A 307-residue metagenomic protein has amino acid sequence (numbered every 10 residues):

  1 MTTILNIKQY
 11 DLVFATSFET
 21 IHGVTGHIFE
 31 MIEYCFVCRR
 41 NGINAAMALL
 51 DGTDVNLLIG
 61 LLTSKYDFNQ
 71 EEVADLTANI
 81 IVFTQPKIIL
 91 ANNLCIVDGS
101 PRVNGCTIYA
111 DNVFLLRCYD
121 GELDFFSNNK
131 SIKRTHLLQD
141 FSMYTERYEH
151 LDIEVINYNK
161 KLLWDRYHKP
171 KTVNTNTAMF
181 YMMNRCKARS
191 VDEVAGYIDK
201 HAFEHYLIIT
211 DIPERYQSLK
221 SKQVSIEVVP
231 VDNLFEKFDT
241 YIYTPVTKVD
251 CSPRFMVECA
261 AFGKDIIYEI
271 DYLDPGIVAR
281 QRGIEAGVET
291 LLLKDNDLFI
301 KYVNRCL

Functional and structural regions predicted by a protein language model:
M1-V103, I108, H205, P253-M256 (+1 more regions): N-terminal pre-catalytic "stem/leader" segment of glycosyltransferase-like enzymes
S17-F18, Y181-C186, V246: Conserved donor-binding loops in enzymes that form glycosidic bonds
H27-E30, F36, L162-V228: Conserved catalytic-core segment of nucleotide-activated headgroup transferases in glycan assembly
A46-D51, L115-L116, T135-D140, L207-T210: Short internal beta-strands
I59-D75, I80, Y109-F114, N129-L137 (+4 more regions): Active-site regions of enzymes building and remodeling cell-envelope glycoconjugates
A74-L76, D211-I267, R280, G287-L291: Donor nucleotide-activated moiety binding/catalytic core segment of transferases that use nucleotide-activated donors
V82-T84, I89-A195, L292-F299: Catalytic core of nucleotide-activated saccharide and alditol-phosphate transferases
C118-G121, K160-L162, D211-I212, T247-K248 (+1 more regions): Short, acidic/turn-prone active-site loops that include or flank metal/cofactor- and phosphate-binding residues
